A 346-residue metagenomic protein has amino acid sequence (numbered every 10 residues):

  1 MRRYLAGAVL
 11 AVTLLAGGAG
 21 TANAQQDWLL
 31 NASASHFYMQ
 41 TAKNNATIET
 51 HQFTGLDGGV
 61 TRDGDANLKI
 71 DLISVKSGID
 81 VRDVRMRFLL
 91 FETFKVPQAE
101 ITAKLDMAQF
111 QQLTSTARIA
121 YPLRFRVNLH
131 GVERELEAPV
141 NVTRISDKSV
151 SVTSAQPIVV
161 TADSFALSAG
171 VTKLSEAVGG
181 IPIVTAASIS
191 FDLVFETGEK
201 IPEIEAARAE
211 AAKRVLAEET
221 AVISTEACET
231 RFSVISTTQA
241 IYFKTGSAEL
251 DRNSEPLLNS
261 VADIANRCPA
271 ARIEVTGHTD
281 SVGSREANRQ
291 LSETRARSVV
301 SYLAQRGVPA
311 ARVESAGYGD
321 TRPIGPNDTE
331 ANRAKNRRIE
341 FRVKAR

Functional and structural regions predicted by a protein language model:
M1-Y4: Positively charged n-region of N-terminal signal peptides that target proteins for export
G7-G17: Bacterial N-terminal signal peptides
G18-A24: Sec/Tat signal peptide C-region and signal peptidase I cleavage site
A24-R231: Low-complexity, acidic/polar, glycine-enriched regions of mature
Y38-Q40, N67-K69, E100-T102, A120-R126 (+7 more regions): Soluble periplasmic/extracytoplasmic beta-strand elements of cell-envelope proteins
F94, T230, V234-S236, C268 (+2 more regions): Extracellular/periplasmic catalytic domains that process cell-envelope and extracellular macromolecules
E196-R272, R346: Periplasmic peptidoglycan-binding/tethering modules of Gram-negative envelope proteins
E249-E255, T276-R346: Periplasmic OmpA-like peptidoglycan-binding domain that tethers envelope proteins to the cell wall
